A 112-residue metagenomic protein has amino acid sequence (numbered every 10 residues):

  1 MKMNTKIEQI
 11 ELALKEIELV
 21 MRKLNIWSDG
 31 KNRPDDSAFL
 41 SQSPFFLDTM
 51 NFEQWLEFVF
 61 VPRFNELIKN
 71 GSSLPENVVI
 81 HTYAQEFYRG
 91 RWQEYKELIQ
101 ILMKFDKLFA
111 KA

Functional and structural regions predicted by a protein language model:
K2-A38, Q42-S43, H81-A84, R89 (+2 more regions): N-terminal intrinsically disordered, cationic/polar leader segments that include organellar targeting peptides
L12, M50, V59-P62, V79 (+1 more regions): Generic alpha-helix structural propensity
N32-L67: Amphipathic alpha-helical interaction modules
W55-Q85: Mid-chain, well-packed structural core segment of small domains
